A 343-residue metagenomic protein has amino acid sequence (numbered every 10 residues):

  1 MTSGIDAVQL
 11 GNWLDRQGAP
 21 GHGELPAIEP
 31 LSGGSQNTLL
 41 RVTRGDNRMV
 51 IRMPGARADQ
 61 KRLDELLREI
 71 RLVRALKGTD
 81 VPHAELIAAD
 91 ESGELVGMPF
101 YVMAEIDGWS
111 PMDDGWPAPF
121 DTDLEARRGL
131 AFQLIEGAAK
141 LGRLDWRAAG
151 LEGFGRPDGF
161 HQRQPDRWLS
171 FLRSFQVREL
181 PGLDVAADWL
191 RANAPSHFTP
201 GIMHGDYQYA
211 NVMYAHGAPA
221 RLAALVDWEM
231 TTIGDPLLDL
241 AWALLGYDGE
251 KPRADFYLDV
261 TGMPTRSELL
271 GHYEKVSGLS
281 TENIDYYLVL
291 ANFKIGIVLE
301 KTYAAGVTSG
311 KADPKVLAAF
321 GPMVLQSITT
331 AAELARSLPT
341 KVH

Functional and structural regions predicted by a protein language model:
M1-G21: Juxta-kinase regulatory segment immediately upstream of eukaryotic protein kinase catalytic domains
A27-V185, N193-T199, A218-A220: ATP-binding pocket architecture of kinase catalytic cores
G155-R156, L279-A291: All-alpha amphipathic helical-bundle segments outside canonical DNA-binding/catalytic cores that form hydrophobic
I202-H204, Y209: Catalytic-loop of the protein kinase fold
V226-E229: Activation of the activation-loop gatekeeper triad in protein kinase-fold domains
L238-S277, A291-S309: Active-site activation/catalytic loop segments of kinase-like enzymes and analogous catalytic loops in related
I297-H343: Helical subdomain adjoining the active site within ATP-dependent kinase catalytic cores
